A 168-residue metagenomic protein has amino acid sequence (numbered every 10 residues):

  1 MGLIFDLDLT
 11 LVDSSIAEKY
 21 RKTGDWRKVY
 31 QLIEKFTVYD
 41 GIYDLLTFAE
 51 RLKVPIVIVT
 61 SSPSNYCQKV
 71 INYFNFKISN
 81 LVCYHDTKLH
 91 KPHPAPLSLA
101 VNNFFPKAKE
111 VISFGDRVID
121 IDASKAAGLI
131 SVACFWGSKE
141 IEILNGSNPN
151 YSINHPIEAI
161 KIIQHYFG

Functional and structural regions predicted by a protein language model:
M1-G41: Active-site neighborhood of HAD-like aspartate-dependent phosphohydrolases
G2, P94-I121: Conserved Lys-Pro-Asp/Glu-containing loop-to-beta segment of HAD-superfamily phosphomonoesterases, centered on
Y30-V57, Q68, N72, P94: Short, acidic loop-to-helix structural element flanking the phosphoryl-transfer center in phosphate-processing enzymes
Y43-R51, V101, I121-K125: Surface-exposed amphipathic alpha-helices with a cationic face
L52-V54, N103-E110, Y166-F167: Glycine-rich phosphate-binding loop signature in dinucleotide/nucleotide-binding domains
T60-S62: Conserved phosphate-coupling serine/threonine residues in phosphotransfer and NTP-handling enzymes
K77-K91: A short, structured active-site edge motif that brings together acidic residues
S113-S152: Acidic, Mg2+-coordinating phosphoryl-transfer loop and its flanking beta/alpha structural elements, shared across
